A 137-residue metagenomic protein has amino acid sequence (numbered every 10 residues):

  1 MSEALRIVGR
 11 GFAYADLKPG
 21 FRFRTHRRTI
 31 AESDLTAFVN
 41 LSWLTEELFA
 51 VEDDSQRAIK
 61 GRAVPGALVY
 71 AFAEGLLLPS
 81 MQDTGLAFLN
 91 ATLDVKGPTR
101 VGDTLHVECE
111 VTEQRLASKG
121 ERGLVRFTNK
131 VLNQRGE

Functional and structural regions predicted by a protein language model:
M1-K18, T99-E137: HotDog/MaoC-like acyl-thioester-processing domains
S2-N90: Hot-dog-fold acyl-thioester-processing enzymes
H26-R28, A91-V95, C109, F127-N129: A structural signal for short, well-ordered beta-strand segments
D83-F88, D94-D103, V107: Mid-chain, well-packed structural core segment of small domains
